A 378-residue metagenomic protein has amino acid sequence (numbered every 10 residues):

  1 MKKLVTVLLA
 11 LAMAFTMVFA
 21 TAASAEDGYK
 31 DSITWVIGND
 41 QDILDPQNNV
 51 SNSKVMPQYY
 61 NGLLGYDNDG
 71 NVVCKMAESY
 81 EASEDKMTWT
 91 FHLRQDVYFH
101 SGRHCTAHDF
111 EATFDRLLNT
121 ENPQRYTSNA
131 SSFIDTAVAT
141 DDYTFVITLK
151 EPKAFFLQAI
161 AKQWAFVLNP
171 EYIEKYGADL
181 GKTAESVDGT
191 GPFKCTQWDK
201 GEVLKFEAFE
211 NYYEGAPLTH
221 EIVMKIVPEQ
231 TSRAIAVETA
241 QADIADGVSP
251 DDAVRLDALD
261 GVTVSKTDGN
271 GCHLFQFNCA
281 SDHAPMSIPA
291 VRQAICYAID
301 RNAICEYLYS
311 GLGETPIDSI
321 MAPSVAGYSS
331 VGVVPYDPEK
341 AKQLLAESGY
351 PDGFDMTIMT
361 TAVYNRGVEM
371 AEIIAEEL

Functional and structural regions predicted by a protein language model:
W35, K200, A346-L378: Ligand/substrate-recognition segments at binding pockets and active sites
V36-E84, D115, D188-G189: N-terminal lobe/hinge region of extracytoplasmic solute-binding protein
G38-K54, M76, R103, F156-F166 (+3 more regions): A structural "hinge/loop" feature
D45, D282-S324, R366-M370: Periplasmic-binding protein-like
D67-N71, A161-P217, E221, E339 (+1 more regions): Gly/Pro-rich hinge or "lid" segments in bacterial periplasmic/extracellular proteins
E81, D85, T127-I173, Q197: Surface-exposed binding/hinge segments that line and control ligand-binding clefts or catalytic entry sites
E210-R255: Ligand-site clamp/hinge motif
T315-E347, A362-E369: Structural transition elements
